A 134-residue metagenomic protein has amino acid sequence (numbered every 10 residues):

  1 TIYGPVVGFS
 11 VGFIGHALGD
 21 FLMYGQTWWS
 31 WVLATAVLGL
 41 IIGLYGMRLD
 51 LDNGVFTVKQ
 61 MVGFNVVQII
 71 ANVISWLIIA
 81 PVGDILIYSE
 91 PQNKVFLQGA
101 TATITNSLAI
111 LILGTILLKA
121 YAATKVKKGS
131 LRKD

Functional and structural regions predicted by a protein language model:
V6-V7: Residue-level recognition of membrane-helix boundary sites in multi-pass small-molecule transporters
F13-G46: Interfacial aromatic-anchored transmembrane helix boundaries in multi-pass membrane proteins
Y24-L33, R48-D134: Membrane-embedded alpha-helical hairpins and interfacial helices in multi-pass inner-membrane proteins
